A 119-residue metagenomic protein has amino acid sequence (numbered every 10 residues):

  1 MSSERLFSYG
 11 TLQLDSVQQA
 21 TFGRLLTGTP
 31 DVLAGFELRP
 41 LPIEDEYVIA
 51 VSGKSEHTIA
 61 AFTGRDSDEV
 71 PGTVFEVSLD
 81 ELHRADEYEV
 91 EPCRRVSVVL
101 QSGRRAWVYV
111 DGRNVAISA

Functional and structural regions predicted by a protein language model:
M1-A119: Glycine-aromatic micro-motifs
